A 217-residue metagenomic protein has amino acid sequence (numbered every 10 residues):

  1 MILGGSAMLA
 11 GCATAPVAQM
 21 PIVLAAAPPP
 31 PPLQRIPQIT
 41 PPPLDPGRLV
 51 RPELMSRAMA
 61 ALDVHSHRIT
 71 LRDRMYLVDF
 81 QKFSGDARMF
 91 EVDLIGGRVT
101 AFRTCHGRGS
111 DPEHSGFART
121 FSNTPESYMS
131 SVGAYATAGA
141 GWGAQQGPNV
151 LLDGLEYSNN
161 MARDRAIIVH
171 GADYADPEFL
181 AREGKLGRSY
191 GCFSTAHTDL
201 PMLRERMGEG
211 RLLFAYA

Functional and structural regions predicted by a protein language model:
M1-Q19: N-terminal export signals
Q19-S189, T198-E205, R211: Cell wall/extracellular polymer interaction/catalysis modules
C192: Short cysteine clusters
T195: Soluble or luminal CAZymes and related metallo-dependent hydrolases
G210-A217: C-terminal functional extensions of proteins
